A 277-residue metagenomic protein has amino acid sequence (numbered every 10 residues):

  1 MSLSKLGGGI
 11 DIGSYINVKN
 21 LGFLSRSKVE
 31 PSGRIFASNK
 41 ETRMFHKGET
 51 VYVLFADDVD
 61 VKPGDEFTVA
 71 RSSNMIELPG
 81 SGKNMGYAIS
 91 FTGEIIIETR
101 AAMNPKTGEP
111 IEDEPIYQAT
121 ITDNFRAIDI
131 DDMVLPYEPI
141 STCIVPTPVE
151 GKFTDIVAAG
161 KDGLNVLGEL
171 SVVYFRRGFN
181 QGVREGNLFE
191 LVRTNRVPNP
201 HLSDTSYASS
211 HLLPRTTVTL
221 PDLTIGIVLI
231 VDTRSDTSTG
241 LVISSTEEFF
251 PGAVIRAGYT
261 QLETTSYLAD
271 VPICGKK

Functional and structural regions predicted by a protein language model:
M1-K277: Surface-exposed, polar/charged interaction patches used for macromolecular assembly or partner binding
